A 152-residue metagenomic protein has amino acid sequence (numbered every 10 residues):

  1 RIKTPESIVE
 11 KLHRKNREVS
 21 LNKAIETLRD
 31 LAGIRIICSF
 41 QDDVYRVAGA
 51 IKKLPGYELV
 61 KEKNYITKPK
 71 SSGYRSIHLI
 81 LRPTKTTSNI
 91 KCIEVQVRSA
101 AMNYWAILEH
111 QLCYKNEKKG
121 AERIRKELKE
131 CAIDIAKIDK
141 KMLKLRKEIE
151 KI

Functional and structural regions predicted by a protein language model:
R1-R17: Surface-exposed, low-hydrophobicity interaction/linker segments
P5, E18-L21, V44, A121: Alpha-helix initiation and N-capping motif
N16-S20, T86-N89: Short, glycine- and charge-enriched coil/turn segments that flank and shape catalytic ligand pockets
S20-R29: Short, flexible, solvent-exposed loop/turn segments with mixed acidic/basic and small polar residues
I25, I37-K144: Long beta-strand-rich cores associated with HINT superfamily self-processing modules
L31-I37: Terminal, regulation- and interaction-focused segments at domain boundaries
L145-I152: Intrinsically disordered, low-complexity acidic/polar and Pro/Ser/Thr-rich regulatory regions that often function as
